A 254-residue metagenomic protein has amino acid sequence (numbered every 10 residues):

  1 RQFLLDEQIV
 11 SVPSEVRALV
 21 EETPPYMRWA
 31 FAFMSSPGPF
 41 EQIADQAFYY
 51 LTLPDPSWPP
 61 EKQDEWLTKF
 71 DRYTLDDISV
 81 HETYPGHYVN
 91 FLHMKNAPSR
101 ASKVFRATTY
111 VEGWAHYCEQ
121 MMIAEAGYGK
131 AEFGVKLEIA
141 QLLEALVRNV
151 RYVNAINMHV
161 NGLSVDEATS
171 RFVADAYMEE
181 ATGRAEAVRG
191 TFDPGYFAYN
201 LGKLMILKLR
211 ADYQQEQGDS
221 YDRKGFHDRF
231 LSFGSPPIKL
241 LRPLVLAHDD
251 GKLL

Functional and structural regions predicted by a protein language model:
R1-L254: Long, His/Glu/Asp-enriched segments that create or flank divalent metal/ion-associated functional microenvironments
